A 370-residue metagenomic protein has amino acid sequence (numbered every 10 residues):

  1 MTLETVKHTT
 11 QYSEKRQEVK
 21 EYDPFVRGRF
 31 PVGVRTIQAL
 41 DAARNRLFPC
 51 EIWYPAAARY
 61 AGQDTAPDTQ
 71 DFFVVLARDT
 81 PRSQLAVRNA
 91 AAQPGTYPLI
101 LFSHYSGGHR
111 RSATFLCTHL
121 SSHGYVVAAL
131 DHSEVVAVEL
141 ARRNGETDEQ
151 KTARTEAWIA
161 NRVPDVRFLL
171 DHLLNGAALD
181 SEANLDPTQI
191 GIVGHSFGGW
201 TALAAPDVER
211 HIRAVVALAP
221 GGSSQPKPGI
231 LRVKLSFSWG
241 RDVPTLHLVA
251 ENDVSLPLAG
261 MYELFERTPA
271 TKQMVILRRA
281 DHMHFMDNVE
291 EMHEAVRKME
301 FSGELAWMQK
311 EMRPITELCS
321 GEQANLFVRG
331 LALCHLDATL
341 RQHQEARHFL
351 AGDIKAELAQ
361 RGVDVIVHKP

Functional and structural regions predicted by a protein language model:
L3-L101, Q309-G321: Domain-level recognition of soluble alpha/beta enzyme cores, biased toward histidine phosphatases/phosphomutases
L3-S13, R279-A280, D287-P370: Alpha/beta-hydrolase-fold serine-hydrolase catalytic core, especially in secreted/extracellular enzymes
W53-F72, L130-A137, V275-S302: Short, solvent-exposed beta-strand-terminating loops
Y54, F102-S106, P220, A250: Glycine-rich His-Gly loop
P81-L140, S224-Q225, V254-P257: Short substrate-entry loop that stabilizes the transition state in hydrolases
A91-A92, R213-F285: The feature captures the conserved acid-bearing segment of alpha/beta-hydrolase catalytic domains
S122, E134-V136, L140-P187, A204: Alpha/beta-hydrolase active-site loop
L169-R241: Primarily recognizes the serine-hydrolase "nucleophile elbow" in alpha/beta-hydrolase and SGNH/GDSL folds
